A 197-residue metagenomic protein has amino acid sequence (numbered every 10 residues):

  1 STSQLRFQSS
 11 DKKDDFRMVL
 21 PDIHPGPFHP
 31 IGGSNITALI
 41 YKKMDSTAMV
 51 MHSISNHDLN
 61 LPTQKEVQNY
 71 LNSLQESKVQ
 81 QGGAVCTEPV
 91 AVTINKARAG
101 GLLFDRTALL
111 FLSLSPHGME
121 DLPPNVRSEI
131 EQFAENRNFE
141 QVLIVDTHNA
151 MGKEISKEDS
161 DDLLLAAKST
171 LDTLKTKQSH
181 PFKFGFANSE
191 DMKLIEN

Functional and structural regions predicted by a protein language model:
S1-N197: Terminal domain-initiation and capping elements
